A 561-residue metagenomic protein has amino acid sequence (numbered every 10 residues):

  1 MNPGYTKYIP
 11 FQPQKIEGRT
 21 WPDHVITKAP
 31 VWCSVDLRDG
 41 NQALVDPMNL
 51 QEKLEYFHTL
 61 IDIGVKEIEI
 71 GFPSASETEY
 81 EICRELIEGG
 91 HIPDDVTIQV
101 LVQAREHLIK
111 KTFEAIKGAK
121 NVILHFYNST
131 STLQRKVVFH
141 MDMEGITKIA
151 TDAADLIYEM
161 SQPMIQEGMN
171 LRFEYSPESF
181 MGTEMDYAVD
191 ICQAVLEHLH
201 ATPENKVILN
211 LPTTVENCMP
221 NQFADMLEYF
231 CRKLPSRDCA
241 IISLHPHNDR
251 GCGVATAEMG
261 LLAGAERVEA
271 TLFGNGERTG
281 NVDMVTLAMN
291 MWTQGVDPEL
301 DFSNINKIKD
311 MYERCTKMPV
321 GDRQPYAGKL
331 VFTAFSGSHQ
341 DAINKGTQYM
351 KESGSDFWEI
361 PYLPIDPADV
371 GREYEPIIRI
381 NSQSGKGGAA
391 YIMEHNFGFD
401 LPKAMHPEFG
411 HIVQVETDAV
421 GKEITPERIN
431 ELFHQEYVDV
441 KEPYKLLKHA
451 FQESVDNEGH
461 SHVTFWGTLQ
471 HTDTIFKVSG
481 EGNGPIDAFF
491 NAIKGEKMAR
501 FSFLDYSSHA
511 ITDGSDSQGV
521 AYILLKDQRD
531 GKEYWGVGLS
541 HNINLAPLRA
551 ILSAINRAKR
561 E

Functional and structural regions predicted by a protein language model:
M1-D36, G295-S479, S515-Q518: A mid-to-C-terminal "edge-of-domain" accessory segment
M1-L108, R372, I377-I380, S384 (+1 more regions): N-terminal capping/small domains of soluble enzymes
N2-Y8, W32, M48-E67, C83-G89 (+3 more regions): Alpha/beta enzyme core
D39, A43, P73-E77, S131-L133 (+5 more regions): Short, small-residue-enriched loops and turns at beta-alpha junctions that line or gate enzyme active sites
Q134, L211-T213, I241, E269-E277 (+5 more regions): Short beta-alpha connecting loops at secondary-structure transitions that line or flank enzyme active sites
C218-E352: Catalytic alpha/beta core domains of metabolic enzymes, predominantly
V463-L469, I511-W535: Positively charged, aromatic-enriched nucleic acid-contacting surfaces
G531-E561: Mixed-charge, glycine-accented linear interaction segment located at domain edges/termini
